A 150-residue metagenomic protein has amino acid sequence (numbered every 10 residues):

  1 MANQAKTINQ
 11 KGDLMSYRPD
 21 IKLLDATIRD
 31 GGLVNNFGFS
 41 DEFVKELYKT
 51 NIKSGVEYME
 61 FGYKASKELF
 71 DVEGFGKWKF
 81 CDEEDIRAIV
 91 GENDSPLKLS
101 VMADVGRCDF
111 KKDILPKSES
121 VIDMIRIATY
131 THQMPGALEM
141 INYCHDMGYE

Functional and structural regions predicted by a protein language model:
A2-S16, V44-K53: Short amphipathic alpha-helices and their capping/turn segments at secondary-structure boundaries
I8-Q10, V34, K64: Short amphipathic alpha-helical "recognition" segments used for binding
G12-N36, S95-P96, K117-S120, E150: N-terminal small/glycine-rich loop or linker at the start of catalytic domains across soluble metabolic enzymes
R18-A26, K49-K67: N-terminal glycine-rich anion-binding loops that anchor highly charged ligand groups
G31, N51, I125: Conserved, mostly hydrophobic/aromatic
G32-F39, E73-K77: A short N-terminal beta->alpha junction/helix N-cap motif
N36-E46, T129-L138: Glycine-rich anion/phosphate-binding loops
Y58, Y63-E150: Active-site beta->alpha loop and helix N-cap motifs at the rims of alpha/beta catalytic domains
